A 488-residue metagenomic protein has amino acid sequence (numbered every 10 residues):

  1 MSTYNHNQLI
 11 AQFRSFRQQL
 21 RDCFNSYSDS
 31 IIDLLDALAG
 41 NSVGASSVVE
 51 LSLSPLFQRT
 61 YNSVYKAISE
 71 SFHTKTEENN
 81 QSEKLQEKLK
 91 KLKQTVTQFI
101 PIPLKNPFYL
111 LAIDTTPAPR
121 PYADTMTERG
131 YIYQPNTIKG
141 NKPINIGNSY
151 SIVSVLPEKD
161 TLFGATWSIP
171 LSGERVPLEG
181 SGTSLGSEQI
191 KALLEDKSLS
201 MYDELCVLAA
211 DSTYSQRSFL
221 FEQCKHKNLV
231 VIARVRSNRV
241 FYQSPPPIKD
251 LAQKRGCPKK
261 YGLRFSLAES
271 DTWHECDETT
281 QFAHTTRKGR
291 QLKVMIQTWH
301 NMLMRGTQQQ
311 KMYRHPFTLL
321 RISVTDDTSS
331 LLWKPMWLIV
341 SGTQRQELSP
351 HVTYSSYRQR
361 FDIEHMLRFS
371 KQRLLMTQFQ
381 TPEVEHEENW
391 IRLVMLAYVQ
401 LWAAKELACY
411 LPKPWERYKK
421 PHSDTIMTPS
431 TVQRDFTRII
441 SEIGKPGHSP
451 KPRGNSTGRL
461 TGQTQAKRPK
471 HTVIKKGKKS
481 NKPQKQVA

Functional and structural regions predicted by a protein language model:
M1-Y27, D124, L162-A488: Single, function-defining residue in the core of a domain
S2-L85: Gly/serine-rich nucleotide phosphate-binding loop at the start of the catalytic core of nucleotide/ADP-ribose-handling
A37, S54, Q98-F99, A192-K197: A generic secondary-structure signal
L38, S71-G164, P170-L171: Active-site-proximal, Lys/Arg-enriched surface segment that forms a nucleic-acid-binding/basic interface patch
G44, F57, N106, H226-L229: Short glycine/proline-enriched coil/turn segments at helix->beta-strand junctions
S47-V48, S149, K227, R392: Generic detector of short, well-ordered, non-transmembrane alpha-helical segments enriched in hydrophobic residues
L51, V153-V155, V231, L396: Short low-polarity hydrophobic stretches
P55, I68, D114-P117, P157 (+3 more regions): Short, flexible loop/turn elements at secondary-structure junctions
